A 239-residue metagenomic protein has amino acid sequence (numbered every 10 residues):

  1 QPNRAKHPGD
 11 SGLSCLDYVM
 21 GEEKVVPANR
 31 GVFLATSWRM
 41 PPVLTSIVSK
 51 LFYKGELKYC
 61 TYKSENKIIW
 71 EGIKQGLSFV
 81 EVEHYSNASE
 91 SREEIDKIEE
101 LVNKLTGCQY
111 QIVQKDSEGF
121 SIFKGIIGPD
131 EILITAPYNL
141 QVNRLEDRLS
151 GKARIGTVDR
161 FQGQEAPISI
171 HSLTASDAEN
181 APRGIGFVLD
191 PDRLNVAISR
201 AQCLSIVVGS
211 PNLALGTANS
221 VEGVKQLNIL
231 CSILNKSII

Functional and structural regions predicted by a protein language model:
Q1-I239: Conserved helicase motor core of SF1/SF2 NTP-dependent helicases
